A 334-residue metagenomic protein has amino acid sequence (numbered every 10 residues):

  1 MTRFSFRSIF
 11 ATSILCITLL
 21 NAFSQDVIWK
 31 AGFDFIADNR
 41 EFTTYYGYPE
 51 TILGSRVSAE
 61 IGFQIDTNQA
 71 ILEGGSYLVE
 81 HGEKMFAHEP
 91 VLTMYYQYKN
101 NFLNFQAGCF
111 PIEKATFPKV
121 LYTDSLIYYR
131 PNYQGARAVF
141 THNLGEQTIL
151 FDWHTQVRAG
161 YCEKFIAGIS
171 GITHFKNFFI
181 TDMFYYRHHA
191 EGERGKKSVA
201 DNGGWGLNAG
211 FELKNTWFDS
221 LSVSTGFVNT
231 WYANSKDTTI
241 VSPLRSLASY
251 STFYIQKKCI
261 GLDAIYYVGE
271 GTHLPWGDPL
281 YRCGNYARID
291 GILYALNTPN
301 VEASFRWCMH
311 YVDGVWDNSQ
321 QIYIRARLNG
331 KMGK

Functional and structural regions predicted by a protein language model:
T2-F10: Bacterial N-terminal signal peptides that target proteins for export
I14-F23: Hydrophobic h-region of N-terminal signal peptides that target proteins for export in Gram-negative bacteria
A22-H88, T93-K99, S319-G333: Beta-barrel outer-membrane channel/assembly domains of diderm bacteria
E41, N104-I172, Y186: Surface-exposed coil loops of outer-membrane beta-barrel proteins
T43-G47, K119-V120, D237-I240: Flexible, solvent-exposed loop segments that connect beta-strands
L53, F86-H88, R130, E163 (+1 more regions): Short, glycine/acidic-rich beta->alpha junctions
G54, T93, L144-L150, H154-G160 (+1 more regions): Exposed, low-structure sequence patches enriched in small/polar residues
N68-Q69, L103, G145, I260: Secondary-structure transition into beta-strands, especially the periplasmic turns and strand N-termini that construct
